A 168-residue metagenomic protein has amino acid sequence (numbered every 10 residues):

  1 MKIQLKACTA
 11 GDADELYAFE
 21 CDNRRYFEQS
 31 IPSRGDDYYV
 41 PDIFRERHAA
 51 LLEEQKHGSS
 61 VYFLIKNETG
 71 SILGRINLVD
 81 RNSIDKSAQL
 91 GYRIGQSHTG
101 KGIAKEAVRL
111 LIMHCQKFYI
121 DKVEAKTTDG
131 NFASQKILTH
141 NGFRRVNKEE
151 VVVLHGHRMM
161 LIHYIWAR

Functional and structural regions predicted by a protein language model:
M1-E15, C21-Y26, Y62-R168: Acyl-donor (CoA/ACP) binding surface of acyl/acetyltransferases
E20-N23, I31-R34, L51, N141: Alpha-helix boundary/capping residues
E28-A49: Conserved GNAT-fold acetyl-CoA-binding loop/helix
D36, A49-F63: A short helix-loop-beta-strand connector motif used in the catalytic cores of GNAT acetyltransferases and, in some
